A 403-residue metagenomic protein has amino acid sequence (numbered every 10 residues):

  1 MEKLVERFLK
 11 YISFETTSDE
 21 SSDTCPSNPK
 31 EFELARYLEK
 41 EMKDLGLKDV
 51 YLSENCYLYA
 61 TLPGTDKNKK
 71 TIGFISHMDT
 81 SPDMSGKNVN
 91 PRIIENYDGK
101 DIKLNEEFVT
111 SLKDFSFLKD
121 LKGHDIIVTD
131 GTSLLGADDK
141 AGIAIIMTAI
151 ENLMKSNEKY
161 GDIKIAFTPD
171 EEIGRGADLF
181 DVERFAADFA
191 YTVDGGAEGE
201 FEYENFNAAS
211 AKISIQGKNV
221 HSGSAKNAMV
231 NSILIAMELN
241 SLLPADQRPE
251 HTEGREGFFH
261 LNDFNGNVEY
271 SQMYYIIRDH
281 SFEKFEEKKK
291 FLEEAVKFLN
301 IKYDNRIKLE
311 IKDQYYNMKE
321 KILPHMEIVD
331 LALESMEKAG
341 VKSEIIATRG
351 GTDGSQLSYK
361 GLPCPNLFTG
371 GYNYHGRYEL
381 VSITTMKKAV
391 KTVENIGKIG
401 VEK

Functional and structural regions predicted by a protein language model:
E2-P29, V128, Y315, Y372-G376: N-terminal capping segment at the start of a domain
E20, D49, K159-D162, A245-H260 (+3 more regions): Flexible, glycine/charged-enriched surface loops at secondary-structure junctions
D23-K69, G73-D79: A non-catalytic alpha/beta surface segment that caps or lines the substrate-entry region of metallo-dependent hydrolase
N68-K159, A187: Active-site metal-coordination/substrate-binding segment of hydrolases, especially metallo-dependent peptidases
L118, H124-L134, D170-E293, K297 (+1 more regions): Midchain, well-structured core segments that form catalytic/ion-binding scaffolds
E151-I173, G254: Short helix-loop-beta-strand segments that form the rim/entrance of peptidase-like active sites
L234-H251, F258-H260, R306-I307, Y316-P365: Active-site-adjacent substrate-binding region of metalloamidase/peptidase-like peptide-processing proteins
N267-E269, K342-N395: Zn-dependent metallopeptidase/amidohydrolase metal-coordination segment
